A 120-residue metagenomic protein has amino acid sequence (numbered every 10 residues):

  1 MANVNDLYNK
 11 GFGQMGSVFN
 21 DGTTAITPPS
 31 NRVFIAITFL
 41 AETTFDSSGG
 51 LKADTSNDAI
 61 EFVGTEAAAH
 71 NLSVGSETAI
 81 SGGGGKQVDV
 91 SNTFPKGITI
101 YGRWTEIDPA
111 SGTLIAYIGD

Functional and structural regions predicted by a protein language model:
M1-G50: Solvent-exposed, flexible loop/coil segments flanking beta-strands in beta-rich domains
K10, K52, H70, K86-Q87 (+1 more regions): Surface-exposed charge patches in extracellular/virion surface proteins
Q14-V18, T23-P29, S81-E106, L114-G119: Beta-sandwich interaction modules
T44-N71, L114-D120: Short, surface-exposed beta-strand/strand-loop-strand elements in extracellular ectodomains
G64-S91: Acidic/polar low-complexity surface segments
